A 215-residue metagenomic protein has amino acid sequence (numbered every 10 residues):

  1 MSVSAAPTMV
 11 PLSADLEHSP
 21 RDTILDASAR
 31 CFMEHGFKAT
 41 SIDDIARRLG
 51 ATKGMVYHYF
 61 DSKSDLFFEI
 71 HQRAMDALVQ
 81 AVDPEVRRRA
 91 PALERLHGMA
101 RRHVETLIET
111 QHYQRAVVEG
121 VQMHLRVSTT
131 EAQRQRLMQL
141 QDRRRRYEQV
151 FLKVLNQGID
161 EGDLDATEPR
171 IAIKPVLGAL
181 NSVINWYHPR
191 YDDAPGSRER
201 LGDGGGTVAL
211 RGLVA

Functional and structural regions predicted by a protein language model:
M1-P11, R102-E105, R145-E161, G178-A215: C-terminal peripheral helix-coil segments that are non-catalytic and often amphipathic
S2, L12, S19, T23 (+2 more regions): Helix-turn-helix
E34-K38, R89, T110, E161-G162: Short coil/turn segments at alpha/beta junctions that flank glycine-rich nucleotide-binding fingerprints
E69, P84-Y113, I173-V176: Hydrophobic alpha-helical connector segments
Q72-A77: Short, basic, alpha-helical segments at the C-terminal edge of helix-turn-helix-like DNA-binding modules
V79, V127-E161, R170-K174, R200: Amphipathic alpha-helical packing segments from all-alpha helical-bundle domains
R95, E109-Q135: Amphipathic alpha-helical segments used for helix-helix packing
